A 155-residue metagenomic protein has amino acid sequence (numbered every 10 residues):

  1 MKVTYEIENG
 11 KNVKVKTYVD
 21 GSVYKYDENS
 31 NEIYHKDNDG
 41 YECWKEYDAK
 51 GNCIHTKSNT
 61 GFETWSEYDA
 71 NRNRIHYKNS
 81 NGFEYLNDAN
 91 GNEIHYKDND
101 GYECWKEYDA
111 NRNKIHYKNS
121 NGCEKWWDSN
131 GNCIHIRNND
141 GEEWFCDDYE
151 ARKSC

Functional and structural regions predicted by a protein language model:
M1, K153-C155: Short intrinsically disordered terminal tails
M1-V23: Extended, small-residue-rich solenoid/repeat segments and analogous flexible loops that form exposed scaffolds
K16-R152: A detector of tandem-repeat and repeat-rich interaction/domain scaffolds
